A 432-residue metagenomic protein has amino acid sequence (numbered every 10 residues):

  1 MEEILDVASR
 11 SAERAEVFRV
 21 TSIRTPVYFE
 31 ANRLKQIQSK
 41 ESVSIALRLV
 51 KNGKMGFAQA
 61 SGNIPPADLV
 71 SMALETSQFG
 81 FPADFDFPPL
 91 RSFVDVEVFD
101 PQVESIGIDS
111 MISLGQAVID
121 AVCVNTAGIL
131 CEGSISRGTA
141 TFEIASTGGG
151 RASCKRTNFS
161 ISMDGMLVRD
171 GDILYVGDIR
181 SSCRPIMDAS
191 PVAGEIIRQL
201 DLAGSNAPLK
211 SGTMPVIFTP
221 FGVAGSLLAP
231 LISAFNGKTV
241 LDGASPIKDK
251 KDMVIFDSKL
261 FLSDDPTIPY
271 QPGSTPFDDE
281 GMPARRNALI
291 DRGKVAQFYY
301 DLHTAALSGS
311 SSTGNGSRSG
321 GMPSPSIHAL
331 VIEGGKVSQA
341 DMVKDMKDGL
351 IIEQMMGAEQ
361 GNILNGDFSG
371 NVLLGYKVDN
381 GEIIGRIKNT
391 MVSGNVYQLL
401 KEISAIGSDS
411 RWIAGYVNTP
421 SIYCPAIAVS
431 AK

Functional and structural regions predicted by a protein language model:
M1-M282, D291-K294, N380-E382, L399 (+1 more regions): Active-site bordering "gate/hinge" segments that shape substrate access to catalytic or cofactor-binding pockets
K250-K432: Dual-mode signal for accessory low-complexity, basic/Gly-rich regions
